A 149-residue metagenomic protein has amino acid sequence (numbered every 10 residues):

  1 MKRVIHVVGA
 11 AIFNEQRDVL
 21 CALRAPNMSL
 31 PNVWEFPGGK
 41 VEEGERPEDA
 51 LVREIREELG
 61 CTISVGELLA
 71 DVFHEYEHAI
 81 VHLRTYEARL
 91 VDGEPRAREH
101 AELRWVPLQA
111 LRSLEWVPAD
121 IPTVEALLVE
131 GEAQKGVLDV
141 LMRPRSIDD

Functional and structural regions predicted by a protein language model:
M1-V19, K40: Conserved N-terminal beta-strand and adjoining loop/helix that marks the start of the Nudix/MutT-like hydrolase domain
H6-V8, R17, V81-R84, A101: Change "...and in nucleic-acid phosphodiester-cleaving endonucleases..." to "...and in nucleic-acid processing enzymes
N14, T62, D71-R96, R104 (+2 more regions): Active-site-adjacent beta-strand/loop module that shapes the phosphate/pyrophosphate-binding cleft
A25-N27: AMP-binding (ANL) adenylation modules
S29-P31, A79, R96-D149: Nudix hydrolase/Nudix homology domain
F36-L68, P107: The catalytic Nudix box helix
